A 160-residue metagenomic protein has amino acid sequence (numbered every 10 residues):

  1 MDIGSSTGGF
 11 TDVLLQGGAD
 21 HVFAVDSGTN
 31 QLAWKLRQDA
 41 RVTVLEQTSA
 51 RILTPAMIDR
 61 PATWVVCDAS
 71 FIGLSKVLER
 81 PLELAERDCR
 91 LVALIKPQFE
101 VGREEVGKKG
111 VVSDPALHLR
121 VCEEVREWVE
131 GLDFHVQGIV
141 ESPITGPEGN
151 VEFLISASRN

Functional and structural regions predicted by a protein language model:
M1-S6: Conserved class I S-adenosyl-L-methionine
T7-G18: Conserved SAM-binding loop of SAM-dependent methyltransferases across substrates and taxa, primarily the Class I
D20-I72, K76: S-adenosyl-L-methionine
S75-V92: A short glycine-rich, Lys/Arg-flanked "PGG" loop and its adjoining helix->strand segment in the class I
P97-D114: Short, glycine-/aromatic-enriched active-site segment of Class I SAM-dependent methyltransferases
H118-L132: Short alpha-helix
F134-P143: Conserved S-adenosyl-L-methionine
I144-N160: Core SAM-dependent methyltransferase catalytic element
